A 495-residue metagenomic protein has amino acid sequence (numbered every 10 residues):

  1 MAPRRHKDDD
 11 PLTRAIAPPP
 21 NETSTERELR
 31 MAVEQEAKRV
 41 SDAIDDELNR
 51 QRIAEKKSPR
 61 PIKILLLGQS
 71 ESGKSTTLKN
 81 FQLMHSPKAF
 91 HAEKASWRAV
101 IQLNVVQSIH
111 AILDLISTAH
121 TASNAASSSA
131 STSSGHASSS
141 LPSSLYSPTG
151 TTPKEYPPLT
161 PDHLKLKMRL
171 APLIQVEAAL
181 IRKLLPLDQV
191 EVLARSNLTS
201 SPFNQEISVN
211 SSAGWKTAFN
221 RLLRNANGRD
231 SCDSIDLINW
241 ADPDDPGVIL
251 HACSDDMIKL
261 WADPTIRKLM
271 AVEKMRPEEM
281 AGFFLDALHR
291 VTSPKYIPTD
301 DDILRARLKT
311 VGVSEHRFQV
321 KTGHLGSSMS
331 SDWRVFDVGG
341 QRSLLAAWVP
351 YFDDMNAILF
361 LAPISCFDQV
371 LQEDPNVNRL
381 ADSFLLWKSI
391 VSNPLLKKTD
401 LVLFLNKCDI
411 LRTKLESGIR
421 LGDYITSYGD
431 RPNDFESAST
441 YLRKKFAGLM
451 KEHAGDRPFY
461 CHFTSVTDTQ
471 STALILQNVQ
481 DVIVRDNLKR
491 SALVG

Functional and structural regions predicted by a protein language model:
M1-R39: Charged, amphipathic alpha-helical linker segments immediately N-terminal to NTP-binding catalytic cores
R39, A43, S72-T76, N80 (+17 more regions): Acidic, Ser/Thr-rich intrinsically disordered and amphipathic helical segments
I44-K56: Pre-Walker A adenine-sensing motif
K63-H85: Glycine-rich phosphate-binding P-loop
L66, R334-V338, F463: Short hydrophobic beta-strand that contains or immediately precedes a catalytic carboxylate
K79-G282: P-loop NTPase motor core
M257, R267-R276, M280-A287, T299 (+3 more regions): Conserved GTP-binding G-domain of TRAFAC-class P-loop NTPases and closely related GTPase folds
V320-W348, F367: Switch II (G3) loop of P-loop NTPases
